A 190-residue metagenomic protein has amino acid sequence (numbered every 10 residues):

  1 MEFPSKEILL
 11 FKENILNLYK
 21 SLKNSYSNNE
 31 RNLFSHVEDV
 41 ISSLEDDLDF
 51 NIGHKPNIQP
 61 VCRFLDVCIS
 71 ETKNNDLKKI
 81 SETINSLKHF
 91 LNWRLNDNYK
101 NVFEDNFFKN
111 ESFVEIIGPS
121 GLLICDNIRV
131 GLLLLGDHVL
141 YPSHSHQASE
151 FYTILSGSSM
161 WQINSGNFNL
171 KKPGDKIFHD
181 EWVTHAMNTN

Functional and structural regions predicted by a protein language model:
M1-E2, K6: Extended repeat-based interaction scaffolds and adjacent low-complexity, acidic/S/T/P-biased segments that form broad
I8, E13-C125: A short, N-terminal "cap"/entry segment at the start of jelly-roll beta-barrel domains of the cupin/DSBH fold
F113-S120, I128-H146, N167-F168, E181-W182: Conserved short histidine dyad/triad with adjacent acidic residue
D126-I128, Y152: Residues that recognize and position ribonucleotide moieties
L140-Y141, G157-Q162: Short beta-strand segments in beta-sandwich/barrel cores
Q147-S159: Short, basic/aromatic beta-hairpin or loop at an interaction surface
F151, N164-A186: Short acidic-glycine-tyrosine-enriched beta hairpin
N188-N190: Asparagine-centered strand-capping/turn motif at beta-strand->loop junctions
